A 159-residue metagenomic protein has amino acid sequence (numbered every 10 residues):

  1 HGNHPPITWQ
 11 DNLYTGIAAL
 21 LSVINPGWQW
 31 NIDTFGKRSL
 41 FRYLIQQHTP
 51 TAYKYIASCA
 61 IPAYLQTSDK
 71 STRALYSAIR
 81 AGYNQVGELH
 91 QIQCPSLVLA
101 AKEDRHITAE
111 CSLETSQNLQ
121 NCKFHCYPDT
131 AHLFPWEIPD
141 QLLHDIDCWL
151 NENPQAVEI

Functional and structural regions predicted by a protein language model:
H1-P26: Flexible "cap/lid" loop of the alpha/beta hydrolase fold
W28-H90: Conserved alpha/beta-hydrolase catalytic His-Asp/Glu region
Y64, D104, A131-F134: Glycosyltransferase donor-binding loop in the core domain
I92, V98-A100, D104: Short beta-strand/loop motif that positions the catalytic acidic residue of the alpha/beta-hydrolase fold
Q93-C94, N121: Active-site acidic short loop of glycosyltransferases
R105-C111: Conserved alpha/beta-hydrolase "acid-adjacent" motif
L113-C122: Active-site-adjacent alpha-helix of alpha/beta-hydrolase-fold enzymes
N121-I159: Catalytic active-site module of serine/aspartate enzymes centered on a nucleophile-bearing elbow/loop
